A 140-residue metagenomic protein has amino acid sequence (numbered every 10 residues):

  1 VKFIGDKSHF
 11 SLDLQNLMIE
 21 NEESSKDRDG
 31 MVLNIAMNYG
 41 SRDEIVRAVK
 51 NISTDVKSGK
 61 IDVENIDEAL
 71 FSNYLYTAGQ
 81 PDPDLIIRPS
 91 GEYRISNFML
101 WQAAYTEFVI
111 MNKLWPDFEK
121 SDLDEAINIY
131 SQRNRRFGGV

Functional and structural regions predicted by a protein language model:
V1-V140: Flexible, compositionally biased loop and terminal segments
